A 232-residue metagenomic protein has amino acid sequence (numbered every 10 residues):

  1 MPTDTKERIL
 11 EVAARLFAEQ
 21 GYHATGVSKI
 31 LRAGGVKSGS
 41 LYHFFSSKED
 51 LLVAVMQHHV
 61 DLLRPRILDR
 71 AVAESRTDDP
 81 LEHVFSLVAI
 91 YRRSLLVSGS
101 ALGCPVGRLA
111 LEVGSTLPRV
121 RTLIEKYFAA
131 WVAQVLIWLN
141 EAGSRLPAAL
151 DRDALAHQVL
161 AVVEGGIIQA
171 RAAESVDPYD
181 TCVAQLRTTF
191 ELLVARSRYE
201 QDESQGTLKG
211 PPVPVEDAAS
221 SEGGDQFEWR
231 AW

Functional and structural regions predicted by a protein language model:
R8, V12-D50, A54: Helix-turn-helix
A54, L68-L102, R152-V159: Hydrophobic alpha-helical connector segments
Q57-L63: Short, basic, alpha-helical segments at the C-terminal edge of helix-turn-helix-like DNA-binding modules
E82, T122-K126, E141-L160, E174-D177 (+1 more regions): All-alpha amphipathic helical-bundle segments outside canonical DNA-binding/catalytic cores that form hydrophobic
H83-S86, V97-T122: Amphipathic alpha-helical segments used for helix-helix packing
S94-V97, L160-P178, T189-Y199: Amphipathic C-terminal alpha-helical segment
L102, G107, A149-Q169, Q185-T189: Hydrophobic alpha-helical segments that form the core of small-molecule binding pockets and/or dimer interfaces
T116-P118, F128-L155, L192-E203, K209 (+1 more regions): Hydrophobic alpha-helical bundle segments that form small-molecule/ligand-binding pockets
